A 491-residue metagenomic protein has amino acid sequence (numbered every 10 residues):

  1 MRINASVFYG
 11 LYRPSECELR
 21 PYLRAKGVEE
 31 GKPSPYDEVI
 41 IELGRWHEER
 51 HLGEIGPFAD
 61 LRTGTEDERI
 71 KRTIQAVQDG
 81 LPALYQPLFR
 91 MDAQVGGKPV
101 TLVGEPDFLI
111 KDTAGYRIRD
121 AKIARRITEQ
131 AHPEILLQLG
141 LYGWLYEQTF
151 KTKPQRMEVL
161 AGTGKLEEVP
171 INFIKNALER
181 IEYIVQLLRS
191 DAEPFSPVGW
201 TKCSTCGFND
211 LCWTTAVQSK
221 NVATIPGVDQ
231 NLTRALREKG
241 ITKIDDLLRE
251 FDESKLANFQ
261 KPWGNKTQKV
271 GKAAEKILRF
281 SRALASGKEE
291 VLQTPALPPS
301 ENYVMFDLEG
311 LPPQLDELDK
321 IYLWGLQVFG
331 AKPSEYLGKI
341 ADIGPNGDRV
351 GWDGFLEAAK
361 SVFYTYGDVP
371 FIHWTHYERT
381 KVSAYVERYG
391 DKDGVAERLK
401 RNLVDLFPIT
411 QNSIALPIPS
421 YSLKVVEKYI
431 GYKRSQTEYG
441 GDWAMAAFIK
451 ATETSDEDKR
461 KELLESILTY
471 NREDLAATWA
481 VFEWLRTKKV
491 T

Functional and structural regions predicted by a protein language model:
M1-G115: Metal-dependent nuclease catalytic cores that hydrolyze phosphodiester bonds in DNA/RNA, characterized by
R20, N209, Y377: Cys/His-rich metal-chelating microdomains
E48, L52, G56, G143 (+2 more regions): Short, amphipathic alpha-helical segments that act as regulatory/interfacial helices in nucleotide-processing proteins
T65-I70, E250-E253, W263-N265, E438-K450: Short linear loop/turn motifs
D79-E182, K320-I321, G330, Y336-G351: Mg2+/Mn2+-dependent nuclease catalytic core
Y116-I118, K122, A296-T478, F482-T491: Structural signature of nuclease core domains in nucleic-acid processing machines
I127-L136, L145-V217, V362, V386-L406 (+4 more regions): Metal-dependent nuclease catalytic regions and adjoining charged, substrate-binding loops involved in nucleic-acid end
C212-V328, L337-G338, D348: C-terminal extensions
